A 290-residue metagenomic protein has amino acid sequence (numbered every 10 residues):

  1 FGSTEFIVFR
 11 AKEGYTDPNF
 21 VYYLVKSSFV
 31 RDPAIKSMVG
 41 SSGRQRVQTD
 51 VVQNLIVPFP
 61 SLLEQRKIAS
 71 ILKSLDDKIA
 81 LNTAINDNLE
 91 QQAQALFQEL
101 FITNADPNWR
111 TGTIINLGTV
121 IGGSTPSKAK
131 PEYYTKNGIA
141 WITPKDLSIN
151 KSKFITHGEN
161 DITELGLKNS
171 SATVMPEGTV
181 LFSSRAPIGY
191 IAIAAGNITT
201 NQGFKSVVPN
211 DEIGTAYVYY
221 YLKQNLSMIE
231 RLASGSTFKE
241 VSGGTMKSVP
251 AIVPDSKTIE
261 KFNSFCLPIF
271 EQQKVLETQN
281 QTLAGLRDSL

Functional and structural regions predicted by a protein language model:
F1-S27, G40-G43, T143-P144, E159-K223 (+2 more regions): A short beta-sheet element
E5-I7, Q53-L55, L75, G203-K205 (+1 more regions): Short amphipathic alpha-helical segments
L24, E99, L117-V120, S184 (+4 more regions): Generic, well-ordered alpha-helical scaffold segments in large soluble proteins
S27-V57, Q224-A251: Specificity-determining recognition surfaces
V30, Q94, G122-P126, L147 (+1 more regions): Generic structural signal for secondary-structure transition and capping sites
N54-T125, W141, I252, S256-L290: Non-catalytic DNA-recognition/assembly elements of restriction-modification systems
W109-K153, G166-S171, P187, S234: Low-complexity, Lys/Gly-biased intrinsically disordered segments
I191-I193, T215-Y217, I229-L232, T258-N263 (+1 more regions): Extended hydrophobic-aromatic, low-complexity segments
